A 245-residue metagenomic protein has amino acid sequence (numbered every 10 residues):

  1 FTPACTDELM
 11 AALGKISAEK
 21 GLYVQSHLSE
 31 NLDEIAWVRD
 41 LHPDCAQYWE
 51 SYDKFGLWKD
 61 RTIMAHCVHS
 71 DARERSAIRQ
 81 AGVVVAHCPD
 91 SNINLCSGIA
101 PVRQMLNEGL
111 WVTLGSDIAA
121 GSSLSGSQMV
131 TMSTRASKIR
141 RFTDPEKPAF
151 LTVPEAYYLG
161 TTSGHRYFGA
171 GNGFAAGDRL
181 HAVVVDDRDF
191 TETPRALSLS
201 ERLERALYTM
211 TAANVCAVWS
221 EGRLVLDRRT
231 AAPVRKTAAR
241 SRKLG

Functional and structural regions predicted by a protein language model:
F1-V84, C96-V112, G169-N172: Histidine/acidic residue-rich metal-binding segments in metalloenzymes
E30, P89-I93, D117-A120: Short, acidic/turn-prone active-site loops that include or flank metal/cofactor- and phosphate-binding residues
D33, A72, S123, E192 (+1 more regions): Conserved protein kinase catalytic core
K54-R61, R103-T191: His/Asp/Glu-enriched, well-ordered alpha-helical/loop segment that forms or immediately abuts the divalent-metal
N94-I99, S123-S125: Short, charged, surface-exposed secondary-structure boundary motifs
R179-V234: C-terminal cap of metal-dependent C-N hydrolases
L244-G245: C-terminal regulatory/interaction regions
